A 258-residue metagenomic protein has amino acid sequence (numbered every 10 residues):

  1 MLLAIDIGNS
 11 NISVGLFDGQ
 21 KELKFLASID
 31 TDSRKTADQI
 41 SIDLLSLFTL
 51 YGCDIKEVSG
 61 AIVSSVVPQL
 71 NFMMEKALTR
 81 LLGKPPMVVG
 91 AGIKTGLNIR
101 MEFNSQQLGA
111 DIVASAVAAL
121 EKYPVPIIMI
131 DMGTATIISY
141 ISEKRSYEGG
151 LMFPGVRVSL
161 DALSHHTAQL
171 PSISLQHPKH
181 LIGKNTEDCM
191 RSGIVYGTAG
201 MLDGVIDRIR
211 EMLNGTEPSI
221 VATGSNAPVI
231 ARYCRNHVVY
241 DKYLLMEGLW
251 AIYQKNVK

Functional and structural regions predicted by a protein language model:
L2, T31, S159-K258: ATP-binding/phosphotransfer module of carbohydrate and carboxylate kinases, centering on a glycine-rich
L2-D6, I62, I127-D131, V221: Short glycine-aspartate micro-motif
L2-L44, S146-P171, H180: Short glycine-rich, Thr/Ser-proximal phosphate-binding strand/loop in the N-terminal lobe of ATP-dependent enzymes
S10, A135, P228: Conserved Rossmann-like nucleotide-cofactor binding loop
L44-G60, V205-P218: Phosphate/pyrophosphate-binding loops at sites that engage ATP/ADP/AMP, CoA/4′-phosphopantetheine, polyphosphate
F48-T79: Phosphate-bearing ligand-interacting subdomains that bind or position ATP/ADP/UDP/GDP/NAD(P) or nucleotide-linked
K76, K84-M87, I93-H166, Y196-V205: Phosphate-binding/catalytic loop of phosphoryl-transfer enzymes
L82-P85, P218: A short helix->loop->beta-strand "cap" motif at the edges of active sites that frequently abuts
